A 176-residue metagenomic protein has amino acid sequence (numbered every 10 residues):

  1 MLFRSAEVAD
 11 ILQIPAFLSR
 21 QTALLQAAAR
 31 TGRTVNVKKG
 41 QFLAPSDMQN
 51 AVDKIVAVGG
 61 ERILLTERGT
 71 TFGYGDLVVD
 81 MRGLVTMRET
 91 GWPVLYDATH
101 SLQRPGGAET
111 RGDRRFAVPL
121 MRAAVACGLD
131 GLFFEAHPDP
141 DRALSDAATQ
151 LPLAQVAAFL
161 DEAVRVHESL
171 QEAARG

Functional and structural regions predicted by a protein language model:
M1-L2: Short, small-residue-biased leader/transition segments that mark boundaries at the very start of proteins
A6-E7: Glycine-rich phosphate/dinucleotide-binding loop and adjoining beta-alpha-beta core of small-molecule
I14-S19: Acidic, His- and aromatic-enriched active-site or binding-groove loops in soluble protein domains that engage sugars
R20-A136: Catalytic alpha/beta core domains of metabolic enzymes, predominantly
L132-E135, L170-G176: Flexible, glycine/charged-enriched surface loops at secondary-structure junctions
D139-A173: C-terminal helical cap(s) of enzyme catalytic domains, especially alpha/beta-barrels
